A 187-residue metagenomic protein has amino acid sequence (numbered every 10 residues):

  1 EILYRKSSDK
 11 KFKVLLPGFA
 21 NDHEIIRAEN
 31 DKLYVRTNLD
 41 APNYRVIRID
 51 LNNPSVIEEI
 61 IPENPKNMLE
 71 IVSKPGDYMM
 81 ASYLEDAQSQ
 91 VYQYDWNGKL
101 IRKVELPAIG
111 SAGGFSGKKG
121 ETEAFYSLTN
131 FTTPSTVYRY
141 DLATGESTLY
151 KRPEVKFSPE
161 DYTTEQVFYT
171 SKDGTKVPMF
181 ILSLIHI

Functional and structural regions predicted by a protein language model:
E1-I2, K10, Y44, S55 (+4 more regions): Repetitive beta-architecture junctions, highlighting loop-to-beta-strand starts across blade-like repeats
I2-Y4, R48, Q93, R139: Conserved blade-register residue in beta-propeller folds
K6-H23, D50-L69, W96-G114, A143-D161: Multi-bladed beta-propeller domains
K11-R36, E63-Y78, I109-S127, T163-F168: Conserved beta-propeller blade repeats
A28-N30, Y34-D40, I49, M80-A87 (+2 more regions): Beta-strand C-termini and the immediately following turn/loop, strongest in propeller blades
T37-L39, I71-P75, M80-E85, S171-V177: C-terminal substrate/ligand-recognition segments
T148-L182: Pre-Walker A segment
I185-I187: Conserved small/polar residues in nucleotide/adenosyl-binding loops
